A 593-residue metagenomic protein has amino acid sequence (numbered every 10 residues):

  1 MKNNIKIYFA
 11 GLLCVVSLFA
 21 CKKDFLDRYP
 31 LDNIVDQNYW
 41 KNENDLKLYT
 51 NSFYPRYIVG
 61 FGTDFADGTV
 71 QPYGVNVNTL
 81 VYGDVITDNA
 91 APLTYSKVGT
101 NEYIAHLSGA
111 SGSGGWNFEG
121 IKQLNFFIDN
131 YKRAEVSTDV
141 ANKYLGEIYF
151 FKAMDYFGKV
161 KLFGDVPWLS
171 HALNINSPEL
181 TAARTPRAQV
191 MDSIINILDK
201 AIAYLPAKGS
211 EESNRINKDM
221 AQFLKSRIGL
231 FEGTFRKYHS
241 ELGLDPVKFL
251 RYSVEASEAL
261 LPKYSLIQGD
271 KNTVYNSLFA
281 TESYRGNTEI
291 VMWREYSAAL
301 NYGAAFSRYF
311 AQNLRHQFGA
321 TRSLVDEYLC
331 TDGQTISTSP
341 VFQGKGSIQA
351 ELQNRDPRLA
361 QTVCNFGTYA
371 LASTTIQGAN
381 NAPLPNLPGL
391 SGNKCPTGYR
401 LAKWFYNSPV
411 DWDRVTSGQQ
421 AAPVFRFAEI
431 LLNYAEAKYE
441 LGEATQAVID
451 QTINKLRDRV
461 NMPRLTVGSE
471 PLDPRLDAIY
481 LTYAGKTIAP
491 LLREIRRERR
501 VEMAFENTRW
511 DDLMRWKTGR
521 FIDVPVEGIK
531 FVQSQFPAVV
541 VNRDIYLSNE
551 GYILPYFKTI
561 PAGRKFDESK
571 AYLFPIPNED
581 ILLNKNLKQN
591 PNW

Functional and structural regions predicted by a protein language model:
M1-L31: Bacterial Sec-dependent N-terminal signal peptides
A20-K22, N117-F118, S193, Y275-Q334 (+5 more regions): Long, intrinsically disordered, low-complexity segments
K22-L93, M191, D199-I202, R215-Q222 (+2 more regions): An aromatic- and glycine-enriched ligand-binding surface/loop that stacks and positions planar moieties
E43-N51, P55-F65, T87-F163, E179-D192 (+8 more regions): Conserved, well-structured interaction surfaces
V160-K161, P167, F231-S240, E440-E443: Short coil/turn linking the two alpha-helices of tandem helical-hairpin repeats
D165-R187, F235-Y252: Short coil/linker segments at helix-helix boundaries
L352, D356-D458: C-terminal substrate/ligand-recognition segments
